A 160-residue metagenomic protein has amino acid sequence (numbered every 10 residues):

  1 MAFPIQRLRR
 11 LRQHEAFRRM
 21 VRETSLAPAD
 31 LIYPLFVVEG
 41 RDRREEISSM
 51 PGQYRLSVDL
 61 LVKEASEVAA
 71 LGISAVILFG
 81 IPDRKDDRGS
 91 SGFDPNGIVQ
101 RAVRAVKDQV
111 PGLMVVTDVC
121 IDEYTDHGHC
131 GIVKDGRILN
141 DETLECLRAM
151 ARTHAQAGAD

Functional and structural regions predicted by a protein language model:
M1-R22: N-terminal amphipathic/basic leader segments beginning at the initiator methionine
A16-L26, V58, V62-G72, Q100-G112: Short amphipathic alpha-helices and their capping/turn segments at secondary-structure boundaries
L26-Q53, M114-I138: N-terminal small/glycine-rich loop or linker at the start of catalytic domains across soluble metabolic enzymes
D30-P34, A75-I77, G112-V116, T153 (+1 more regions): Structural preference for beta-strand elements that scaffold enzyme active sites
L35, L61, V68, D118 (+1 more regions): Conserved, mostly hydrophobic/aromatic
R44-L56, L71-I98: Glycine-rich, proline-tolerant flexible connector loops at the mouths of alpha/beta enzymes
Q53-L56, M114, E142-T143, G158-D160: Catalytic beta/alpha-barrel core
D87-V119, E142-L144, A149-A151: Alpha-helix-loop-beta-strand connector modules within alpha/beta enzyme cores
